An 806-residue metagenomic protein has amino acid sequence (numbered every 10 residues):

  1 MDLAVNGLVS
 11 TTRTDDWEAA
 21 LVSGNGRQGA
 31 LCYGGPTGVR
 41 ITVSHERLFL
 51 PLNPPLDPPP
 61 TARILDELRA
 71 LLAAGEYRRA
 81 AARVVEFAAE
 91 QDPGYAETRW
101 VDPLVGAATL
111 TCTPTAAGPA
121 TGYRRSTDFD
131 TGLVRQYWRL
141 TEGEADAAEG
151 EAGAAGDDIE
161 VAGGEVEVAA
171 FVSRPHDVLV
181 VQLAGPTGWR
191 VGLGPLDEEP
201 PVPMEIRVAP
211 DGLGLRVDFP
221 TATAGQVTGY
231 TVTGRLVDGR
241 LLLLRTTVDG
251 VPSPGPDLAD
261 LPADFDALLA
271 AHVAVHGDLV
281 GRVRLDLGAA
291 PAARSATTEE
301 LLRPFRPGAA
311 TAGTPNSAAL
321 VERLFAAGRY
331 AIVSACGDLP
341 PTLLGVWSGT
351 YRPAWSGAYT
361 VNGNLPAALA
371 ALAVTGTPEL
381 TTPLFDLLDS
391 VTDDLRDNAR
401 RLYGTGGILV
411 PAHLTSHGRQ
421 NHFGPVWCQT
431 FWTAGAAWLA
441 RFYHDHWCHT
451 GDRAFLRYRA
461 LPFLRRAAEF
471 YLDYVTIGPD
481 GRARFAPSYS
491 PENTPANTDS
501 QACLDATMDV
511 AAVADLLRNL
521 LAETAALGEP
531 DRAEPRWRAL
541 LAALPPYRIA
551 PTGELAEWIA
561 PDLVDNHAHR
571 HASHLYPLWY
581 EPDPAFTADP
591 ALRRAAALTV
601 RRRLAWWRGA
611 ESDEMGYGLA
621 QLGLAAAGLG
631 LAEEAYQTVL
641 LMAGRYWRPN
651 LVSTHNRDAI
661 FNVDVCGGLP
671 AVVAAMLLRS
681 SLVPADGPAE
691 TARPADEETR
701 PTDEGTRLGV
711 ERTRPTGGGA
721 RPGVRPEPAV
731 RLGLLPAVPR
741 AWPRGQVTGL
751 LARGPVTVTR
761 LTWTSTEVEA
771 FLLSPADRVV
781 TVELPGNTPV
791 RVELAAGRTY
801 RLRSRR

Functional and structural regions predicted by a protein language model:
M1-E144, D157-F423, W427, R465 (+4 more regions): Aromatic-residue-lined binding/catalytic grooves and analogous aromatic/hydrophobic interfacial grooves in multimeric
E18-L48, F87-A89, G94, R99-W100 (+7 more regions): C-terminal capping/lid segments that line or modulate ligand- or cofactor-binding pockets
E67, V275, L387, F442 (+4 more regions): Generic recognition of well-ordered alpha-helical segments
T141-E165, A289-A296, P684-A729: Intrinsically disordered, low-complexity terminal tails and inter-domain linkers enriched for S/T/G/P/D/E
S334-G337, D445-D452, D473, I477 (+4 more regions): Conserved helix-loop functional segments at active or binding sites
T342-A358, G406-Y458, L472-R536: The feature captures the catalytic groove of carbohydrate-active enzymes
L461-E469: Active-site helix/loop module of the DD-peptidase/beta-lactamase fold, centered on the serine-lysine SxxK catalytic
